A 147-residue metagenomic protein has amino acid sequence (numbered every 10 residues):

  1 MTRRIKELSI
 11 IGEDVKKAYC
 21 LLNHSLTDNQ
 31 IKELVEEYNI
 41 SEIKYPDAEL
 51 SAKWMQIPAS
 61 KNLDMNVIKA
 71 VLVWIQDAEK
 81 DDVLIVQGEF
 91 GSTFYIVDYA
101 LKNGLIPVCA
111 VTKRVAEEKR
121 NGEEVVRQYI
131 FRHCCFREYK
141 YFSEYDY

Functional and structural regions predicted by a protein language model:
M1-K80, Y95-Y147: Long, low-complexity, Lys/Arg-enriched
D82-G88: Short glycine-rich phosphate-binding loop at a beta-alpha junction
E89-Y95: Elongated alpha-helical scaffolds
